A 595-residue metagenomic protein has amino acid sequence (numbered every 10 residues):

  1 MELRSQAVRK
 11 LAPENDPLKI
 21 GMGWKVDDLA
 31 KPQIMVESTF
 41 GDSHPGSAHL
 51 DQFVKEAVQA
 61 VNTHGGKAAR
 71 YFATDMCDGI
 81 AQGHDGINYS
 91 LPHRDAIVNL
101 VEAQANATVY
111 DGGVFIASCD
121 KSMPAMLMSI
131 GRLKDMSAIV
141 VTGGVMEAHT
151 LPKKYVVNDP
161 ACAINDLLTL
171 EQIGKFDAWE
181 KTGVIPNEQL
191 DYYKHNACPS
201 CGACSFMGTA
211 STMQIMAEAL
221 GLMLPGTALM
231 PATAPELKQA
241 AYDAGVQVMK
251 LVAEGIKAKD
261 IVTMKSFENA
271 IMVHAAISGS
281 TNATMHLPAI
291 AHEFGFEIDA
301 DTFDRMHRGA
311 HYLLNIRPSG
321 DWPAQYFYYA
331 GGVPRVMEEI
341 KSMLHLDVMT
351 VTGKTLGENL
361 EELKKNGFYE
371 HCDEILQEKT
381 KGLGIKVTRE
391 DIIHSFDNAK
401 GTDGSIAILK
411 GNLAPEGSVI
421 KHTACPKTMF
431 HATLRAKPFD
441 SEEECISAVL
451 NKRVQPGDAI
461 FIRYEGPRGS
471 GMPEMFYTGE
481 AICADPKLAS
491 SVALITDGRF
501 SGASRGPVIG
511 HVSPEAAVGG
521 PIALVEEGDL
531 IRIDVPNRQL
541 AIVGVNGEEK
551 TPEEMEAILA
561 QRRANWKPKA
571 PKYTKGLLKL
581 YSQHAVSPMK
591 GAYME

Functional and structural regions predicted by a protein language model:
M1-G46, F53-A73, G79, D85-S90 (+5 more regions): Catalytic or ion-coupling anion/metal-binding cores of large enzyme and transporter domains
S90-N99: Glycine-rich, highly charged phosphate/nucleotide-binding loops
A105-M126, A138-T142: A short, small-residue-rich loop immediately preceding and capping a beta-strand
